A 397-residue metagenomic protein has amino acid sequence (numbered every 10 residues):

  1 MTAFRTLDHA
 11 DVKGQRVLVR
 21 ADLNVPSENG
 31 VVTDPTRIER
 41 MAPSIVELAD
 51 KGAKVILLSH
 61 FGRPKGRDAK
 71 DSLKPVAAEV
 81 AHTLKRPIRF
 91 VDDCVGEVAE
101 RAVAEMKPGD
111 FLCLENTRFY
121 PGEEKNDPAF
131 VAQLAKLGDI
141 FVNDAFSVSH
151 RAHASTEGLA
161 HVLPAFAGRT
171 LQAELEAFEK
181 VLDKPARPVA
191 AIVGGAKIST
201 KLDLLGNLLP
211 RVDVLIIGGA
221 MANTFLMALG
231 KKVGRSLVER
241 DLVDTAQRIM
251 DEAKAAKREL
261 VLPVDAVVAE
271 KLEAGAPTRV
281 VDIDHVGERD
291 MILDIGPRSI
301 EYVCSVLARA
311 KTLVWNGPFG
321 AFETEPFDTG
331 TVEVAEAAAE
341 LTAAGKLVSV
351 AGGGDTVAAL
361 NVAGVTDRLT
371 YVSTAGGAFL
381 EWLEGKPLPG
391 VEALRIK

Functional and structural regions predicted by a protein language model:
M1-K397: Active-site loop-to-helix "anion-binding N-cap" substructures in soluble metabolic enzymes
